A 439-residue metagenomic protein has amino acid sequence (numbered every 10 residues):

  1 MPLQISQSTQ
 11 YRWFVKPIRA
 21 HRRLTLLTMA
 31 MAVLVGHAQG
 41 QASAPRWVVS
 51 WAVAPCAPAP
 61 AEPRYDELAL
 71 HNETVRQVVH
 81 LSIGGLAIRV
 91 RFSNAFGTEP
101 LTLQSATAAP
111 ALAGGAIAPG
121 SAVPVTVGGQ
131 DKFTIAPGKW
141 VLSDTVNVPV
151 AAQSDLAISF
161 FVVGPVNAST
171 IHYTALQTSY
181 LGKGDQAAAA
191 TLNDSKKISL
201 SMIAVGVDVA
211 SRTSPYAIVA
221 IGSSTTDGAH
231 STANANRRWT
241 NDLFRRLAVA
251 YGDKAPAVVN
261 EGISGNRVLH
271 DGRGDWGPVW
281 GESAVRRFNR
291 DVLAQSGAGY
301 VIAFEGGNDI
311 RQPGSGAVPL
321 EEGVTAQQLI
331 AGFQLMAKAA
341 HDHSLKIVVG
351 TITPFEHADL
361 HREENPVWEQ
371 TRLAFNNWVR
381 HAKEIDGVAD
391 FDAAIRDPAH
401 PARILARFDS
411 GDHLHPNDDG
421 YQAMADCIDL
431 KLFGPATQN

Functional and structural regions predicted by a protein language model:
I5, A38-I221, T226-A235, Y251-D253 (+1 more regions): N-terminal secretory targeting modules
I5-L26: Bacterial N-terminal signal peptides that target proteins for export
T25-L34: Bacterial N-terminal signal peptides
A217-G222, T226, P256-G262, G299-F304 (+3 more regions): Structural recognition of the beta-strand scaffold that forms the well-ordered cores of secreted hydrolase catalytic
S231, I263, R267-Q327: Oxyanion-hole/transition-state-stabilizing segment in secreted/luminal serine hydrolases and related acyltransferases
A235-G265, H270, W280-R286: Phosphate-binding active sites in nucleotide-utilizing proteins
L269, G274-G277, G281, V285 (+2 more regions): Catalytic His-Asp segment of secreted/periplasmic serine-dependent ester chemistry enzymes
F333-H341: Surface-exposed amphipathic alpha-helices with a cationic face
